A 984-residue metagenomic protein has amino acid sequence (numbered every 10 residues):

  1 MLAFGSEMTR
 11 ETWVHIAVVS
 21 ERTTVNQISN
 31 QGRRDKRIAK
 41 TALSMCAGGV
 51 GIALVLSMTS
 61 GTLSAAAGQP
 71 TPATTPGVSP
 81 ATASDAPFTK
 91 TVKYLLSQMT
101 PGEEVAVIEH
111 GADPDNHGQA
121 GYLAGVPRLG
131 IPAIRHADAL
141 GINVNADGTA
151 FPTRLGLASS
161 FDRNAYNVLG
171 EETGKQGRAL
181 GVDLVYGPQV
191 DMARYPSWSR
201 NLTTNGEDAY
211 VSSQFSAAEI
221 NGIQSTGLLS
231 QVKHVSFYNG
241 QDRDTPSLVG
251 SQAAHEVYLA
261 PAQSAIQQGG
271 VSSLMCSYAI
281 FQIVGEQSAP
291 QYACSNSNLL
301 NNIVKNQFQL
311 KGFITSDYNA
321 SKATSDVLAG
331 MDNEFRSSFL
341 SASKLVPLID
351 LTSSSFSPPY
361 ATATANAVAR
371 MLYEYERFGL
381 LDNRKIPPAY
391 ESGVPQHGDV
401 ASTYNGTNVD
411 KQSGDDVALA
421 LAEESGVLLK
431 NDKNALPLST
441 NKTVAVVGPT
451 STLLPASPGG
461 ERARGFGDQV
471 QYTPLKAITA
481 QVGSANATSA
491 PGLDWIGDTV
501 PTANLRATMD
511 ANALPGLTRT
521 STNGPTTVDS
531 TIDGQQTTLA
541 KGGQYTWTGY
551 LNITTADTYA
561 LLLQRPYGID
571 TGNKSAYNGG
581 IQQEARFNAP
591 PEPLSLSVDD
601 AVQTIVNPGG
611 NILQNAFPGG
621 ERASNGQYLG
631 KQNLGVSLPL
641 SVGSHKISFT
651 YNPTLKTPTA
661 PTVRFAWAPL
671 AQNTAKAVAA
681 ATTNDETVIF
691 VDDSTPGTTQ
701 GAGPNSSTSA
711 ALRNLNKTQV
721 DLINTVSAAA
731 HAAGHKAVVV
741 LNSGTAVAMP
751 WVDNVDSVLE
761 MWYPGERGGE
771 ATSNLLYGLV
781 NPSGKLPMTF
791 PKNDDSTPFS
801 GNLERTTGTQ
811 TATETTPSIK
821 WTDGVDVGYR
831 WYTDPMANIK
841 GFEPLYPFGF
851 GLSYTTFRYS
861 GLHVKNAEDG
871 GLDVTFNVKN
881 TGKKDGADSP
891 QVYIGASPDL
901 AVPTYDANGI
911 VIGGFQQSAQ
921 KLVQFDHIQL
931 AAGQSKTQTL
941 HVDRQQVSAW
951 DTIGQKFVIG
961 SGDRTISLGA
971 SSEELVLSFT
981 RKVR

Functional and structural regions predicted by a protein language model:
I16: Short tryptophan-centered beta-strand motifs in secreted/extracellular beta-sheet-rich domains of glycan-recognition
V19, L63-T952, K956-E974, R981: Glycoside hydrolase catalytic-domain context in secreted enzymes
E21, N26-Q27, Q31-G68: Secretory targeting and sorting signals
